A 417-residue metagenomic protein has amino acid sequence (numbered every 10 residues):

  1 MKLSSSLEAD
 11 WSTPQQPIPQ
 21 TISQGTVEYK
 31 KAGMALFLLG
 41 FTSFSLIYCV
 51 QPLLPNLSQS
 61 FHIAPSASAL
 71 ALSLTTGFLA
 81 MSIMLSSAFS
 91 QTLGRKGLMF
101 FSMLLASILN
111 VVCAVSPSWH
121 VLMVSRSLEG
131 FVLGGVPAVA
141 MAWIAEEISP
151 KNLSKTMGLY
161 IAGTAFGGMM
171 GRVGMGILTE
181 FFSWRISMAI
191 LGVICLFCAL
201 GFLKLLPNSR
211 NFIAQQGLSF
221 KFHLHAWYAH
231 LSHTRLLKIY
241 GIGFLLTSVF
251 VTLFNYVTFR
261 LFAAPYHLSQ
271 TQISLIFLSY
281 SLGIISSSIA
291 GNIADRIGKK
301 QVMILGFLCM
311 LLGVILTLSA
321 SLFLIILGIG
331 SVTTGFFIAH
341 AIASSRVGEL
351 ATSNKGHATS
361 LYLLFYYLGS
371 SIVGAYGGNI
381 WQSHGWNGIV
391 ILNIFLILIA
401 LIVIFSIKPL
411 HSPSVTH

Functional and structural regions predicted by a protein language model:
P17-T26, P207-Y240: Juxtamembrane intracellular "pre-TM" segments in multi-pass secondary transporters
H62, G94, V115-V121, S149 (+1 more regions): Helix-breaking motifs and short loop linkers at transmembrane-helix boundaries and internal kinks in secondary membrane
M81-H120: Conserved MFS/SLC helix-loop-helix module at the cytosolic interface between two early adjacent transmembrane helices
I83-G94, S286-G298, W381: Helix-to-loop junctions at the C-terminal end of transmembrane segments in multipass secondary transporters
L109, H120-E129, F323-S331: Paired small-residue
V121, P150, L159-L206: Helix-loop-helix hairpin linking two adjacent transmembrane segments in secondary transporters
S125-F166: Cytoplasmic helix-loop-helix junction between adjacent transmembrane helices in 12-TM secondary transporters
K300-A343: C-terminal transmembrane helical hairpin of 12-TM major facilitator-type secondary transporters
